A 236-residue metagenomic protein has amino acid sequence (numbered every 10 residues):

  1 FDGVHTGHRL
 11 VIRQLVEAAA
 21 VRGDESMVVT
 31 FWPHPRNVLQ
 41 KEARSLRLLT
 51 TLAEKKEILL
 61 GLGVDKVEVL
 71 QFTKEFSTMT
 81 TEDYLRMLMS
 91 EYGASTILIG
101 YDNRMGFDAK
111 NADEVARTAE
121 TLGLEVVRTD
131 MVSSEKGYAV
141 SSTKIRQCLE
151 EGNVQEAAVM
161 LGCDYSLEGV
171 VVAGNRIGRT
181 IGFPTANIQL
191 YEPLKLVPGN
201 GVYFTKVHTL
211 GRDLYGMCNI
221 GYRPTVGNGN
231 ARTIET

Functional and structural regions predicted by a protein language model:
F1-L46, T51: N-terminal catalytic cores of NTP/NDP-binding nucleotidyl/phosphoryl-transfer enzymes
H5, L59, I97, A157 (+1 more regions): Residue-level signal for inorganic ion chemistry
L46-K55, S77-L85: Glycine-rich, highly charged phosphate/nucleotide-binding loops
E54-E68: A glycine-rich helix N-cap at a beta->alpha junction
Q71, Y101, I220-Y222: Short secondary-structure boundary segments
T78-P184: Classical nucleotidyltransferase
G174-T236: Phosphate/ribose-recognition catalytic cores of enzymes acting on nucleotide-derived substrates
